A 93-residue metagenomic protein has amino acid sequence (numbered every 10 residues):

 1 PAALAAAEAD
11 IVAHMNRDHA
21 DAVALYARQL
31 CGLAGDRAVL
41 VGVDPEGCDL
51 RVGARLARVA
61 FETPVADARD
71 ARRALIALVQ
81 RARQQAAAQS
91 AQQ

Functional and structural regions predicted by a protein language model:
P1-Q93: C-terminal edge-of-domain segments
